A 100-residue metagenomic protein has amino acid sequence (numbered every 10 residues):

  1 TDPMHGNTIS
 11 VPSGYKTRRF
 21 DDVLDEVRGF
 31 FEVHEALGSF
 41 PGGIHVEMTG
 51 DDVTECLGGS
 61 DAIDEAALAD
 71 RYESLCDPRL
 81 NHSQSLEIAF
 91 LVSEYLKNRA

Functional and structural regions predicted by a protein language model:
T1-A100: Expand to "…catalyze enediolate/carbanion chemistry for C-C bond making/breaking, isomerization, decarboxylation
